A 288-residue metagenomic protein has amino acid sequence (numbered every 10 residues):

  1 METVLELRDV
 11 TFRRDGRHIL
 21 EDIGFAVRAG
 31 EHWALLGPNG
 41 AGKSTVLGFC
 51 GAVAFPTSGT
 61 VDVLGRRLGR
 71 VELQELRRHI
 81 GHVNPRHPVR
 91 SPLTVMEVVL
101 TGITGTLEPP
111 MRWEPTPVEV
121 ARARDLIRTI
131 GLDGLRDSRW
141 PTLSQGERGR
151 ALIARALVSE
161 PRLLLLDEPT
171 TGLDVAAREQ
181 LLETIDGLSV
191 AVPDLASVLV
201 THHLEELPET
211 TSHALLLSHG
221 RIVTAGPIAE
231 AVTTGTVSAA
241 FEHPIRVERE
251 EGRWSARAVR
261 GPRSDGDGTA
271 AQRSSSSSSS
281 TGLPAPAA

Functional and structural regions predicted by a protein language model:
L5, L20-D22: Conserved structural motif at the start of ABC-family nucleotide-binding domains
L36-P38: The feature captures the beta-strand-to-loop junction immediately N-terminal to the Walker
G51: Helix-to-loop junction immediately C-terminal to a conserved catalytic motif
G59-R67: Conserved ABC transporter NBD signature motif
R139-L143, E147: Conserved ABC ATPase signature
E160: Conserved catalytic motifs of ABC-family nucleotide-binding domains
L164-E168: Catalytic Walker B motif of ABC-type/P-loop ATPase nucleotide-binding domains
